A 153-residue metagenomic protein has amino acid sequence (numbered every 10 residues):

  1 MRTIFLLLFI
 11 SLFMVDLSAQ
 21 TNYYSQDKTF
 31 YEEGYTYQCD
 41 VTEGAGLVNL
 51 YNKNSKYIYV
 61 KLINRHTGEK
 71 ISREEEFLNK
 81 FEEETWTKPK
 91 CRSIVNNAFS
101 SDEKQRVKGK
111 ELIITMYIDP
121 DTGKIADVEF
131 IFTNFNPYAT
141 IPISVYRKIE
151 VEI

Functional and structural regions predicted by a protein language model:
M1-Q26: Bacterial Sec-dependent N-terminal signal peptides
Q20-I153: Charge-biased low-complexity segments
